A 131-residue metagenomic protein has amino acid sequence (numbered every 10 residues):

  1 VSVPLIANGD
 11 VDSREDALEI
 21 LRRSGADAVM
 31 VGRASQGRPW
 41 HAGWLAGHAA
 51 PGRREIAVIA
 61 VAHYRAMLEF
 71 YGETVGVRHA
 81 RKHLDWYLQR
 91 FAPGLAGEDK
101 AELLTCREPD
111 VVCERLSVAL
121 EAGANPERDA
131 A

Functional and structural regions predicted by a protein language model:
V1-A7, V11-A131: Alpha/beta catalytic cores of nucleotide-metabolism and tRNA/nucleoside-modifying enzymes
